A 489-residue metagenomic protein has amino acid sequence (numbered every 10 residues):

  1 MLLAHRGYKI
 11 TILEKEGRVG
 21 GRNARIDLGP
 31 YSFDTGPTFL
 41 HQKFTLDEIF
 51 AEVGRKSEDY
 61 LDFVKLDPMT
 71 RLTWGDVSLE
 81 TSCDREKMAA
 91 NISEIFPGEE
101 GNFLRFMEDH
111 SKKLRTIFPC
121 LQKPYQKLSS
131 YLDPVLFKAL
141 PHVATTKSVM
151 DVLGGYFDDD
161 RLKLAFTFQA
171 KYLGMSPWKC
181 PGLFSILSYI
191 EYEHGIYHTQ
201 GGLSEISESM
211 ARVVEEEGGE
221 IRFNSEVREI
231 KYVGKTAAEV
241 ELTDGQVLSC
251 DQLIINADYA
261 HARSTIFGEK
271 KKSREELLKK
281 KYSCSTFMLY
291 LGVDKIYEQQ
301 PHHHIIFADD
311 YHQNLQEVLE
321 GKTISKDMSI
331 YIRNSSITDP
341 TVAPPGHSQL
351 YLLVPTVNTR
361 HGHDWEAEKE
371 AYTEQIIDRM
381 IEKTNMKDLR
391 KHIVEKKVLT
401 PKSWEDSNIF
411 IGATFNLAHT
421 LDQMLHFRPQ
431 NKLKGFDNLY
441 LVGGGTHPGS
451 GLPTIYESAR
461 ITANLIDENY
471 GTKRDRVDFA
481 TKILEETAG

Functional and structural regions predicted by a protein language model:
M1-R115: N-terminal glycine-rich phosphate/pyrophosphate-binding loop and immediately adjacent elements
P37, G444-I466: A conserved FAD-binding loop/helix module that cradles the flavin
G75-C180: Rossmann-like flavin
D159-L173, D327-Y331, M386-P448: A glycine-rich dinucleotide-binding beta-alpha-beta segment and adjacent secondary-structure elements that constitute
I186-A238: Helical element adjacent to the flavin cofactor pocket in flavoenzyme catalytic cores
E226-P344, K482-L484: Mid-domain catalytic core of redox enzymes that form a hydrophobic substrate pocket/lid adjacent to a catalytic redox
Y232, E468-G489: Active-site-proximal substrate-binding core of FAD-dependent oxidoreductases
D294-W404: C-terminal segments that line or cap access tunnels to active or ligand-binding sites in enzymes and enzyme-associated
